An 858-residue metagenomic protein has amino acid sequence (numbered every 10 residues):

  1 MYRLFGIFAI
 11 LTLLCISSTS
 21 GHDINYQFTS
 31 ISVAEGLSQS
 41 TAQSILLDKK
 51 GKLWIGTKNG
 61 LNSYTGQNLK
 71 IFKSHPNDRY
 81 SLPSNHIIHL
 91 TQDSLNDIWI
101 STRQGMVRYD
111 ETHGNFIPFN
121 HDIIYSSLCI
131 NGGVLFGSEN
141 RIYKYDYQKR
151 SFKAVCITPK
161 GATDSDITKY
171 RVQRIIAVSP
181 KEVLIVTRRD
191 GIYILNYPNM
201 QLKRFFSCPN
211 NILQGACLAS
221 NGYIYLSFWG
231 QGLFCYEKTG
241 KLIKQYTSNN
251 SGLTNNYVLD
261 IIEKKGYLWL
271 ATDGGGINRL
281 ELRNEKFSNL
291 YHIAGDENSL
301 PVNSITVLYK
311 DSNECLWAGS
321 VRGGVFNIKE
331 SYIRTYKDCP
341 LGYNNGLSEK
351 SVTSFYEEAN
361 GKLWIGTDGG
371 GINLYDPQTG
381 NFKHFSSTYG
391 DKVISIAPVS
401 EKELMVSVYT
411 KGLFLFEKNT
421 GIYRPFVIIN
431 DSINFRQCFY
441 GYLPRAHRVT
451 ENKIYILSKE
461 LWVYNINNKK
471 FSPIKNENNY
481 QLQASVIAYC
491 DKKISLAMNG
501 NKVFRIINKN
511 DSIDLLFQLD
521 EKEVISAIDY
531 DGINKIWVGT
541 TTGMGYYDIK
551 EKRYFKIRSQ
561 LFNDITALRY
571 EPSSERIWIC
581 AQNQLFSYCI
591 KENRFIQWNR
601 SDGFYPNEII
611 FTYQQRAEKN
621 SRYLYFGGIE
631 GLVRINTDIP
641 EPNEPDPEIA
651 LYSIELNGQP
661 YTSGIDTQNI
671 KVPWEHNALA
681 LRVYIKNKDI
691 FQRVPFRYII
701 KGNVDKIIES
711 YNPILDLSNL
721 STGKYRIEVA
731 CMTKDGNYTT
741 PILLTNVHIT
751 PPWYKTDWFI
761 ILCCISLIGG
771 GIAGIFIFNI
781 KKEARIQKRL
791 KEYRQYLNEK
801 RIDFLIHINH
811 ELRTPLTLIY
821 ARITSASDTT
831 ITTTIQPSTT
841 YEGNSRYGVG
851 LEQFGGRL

Functional and structural regions predicted by a protein language model:
M1-T750, K755-D757, I761-I775: Carboxylate-rich, polar loop motifs that coordinate divalent cations or form catalytic acidic clusters
Y257, V524, D716, F804 (+1 more regions): DHp/HisKA histidine-phosphotransfer helix
I765-K800: Conserved signal-transmission helix
I786-D828: Primarily the dimerization/phosphotransfer
Y820-I835, T840-E842: Conserved C-terminal segment of the DHp
T840-L851: Short alpha-helical segment of the dimerization/phosphotransfer core of two-component systems
E852-L858: Helix-loop junction within the histidine kinase core
